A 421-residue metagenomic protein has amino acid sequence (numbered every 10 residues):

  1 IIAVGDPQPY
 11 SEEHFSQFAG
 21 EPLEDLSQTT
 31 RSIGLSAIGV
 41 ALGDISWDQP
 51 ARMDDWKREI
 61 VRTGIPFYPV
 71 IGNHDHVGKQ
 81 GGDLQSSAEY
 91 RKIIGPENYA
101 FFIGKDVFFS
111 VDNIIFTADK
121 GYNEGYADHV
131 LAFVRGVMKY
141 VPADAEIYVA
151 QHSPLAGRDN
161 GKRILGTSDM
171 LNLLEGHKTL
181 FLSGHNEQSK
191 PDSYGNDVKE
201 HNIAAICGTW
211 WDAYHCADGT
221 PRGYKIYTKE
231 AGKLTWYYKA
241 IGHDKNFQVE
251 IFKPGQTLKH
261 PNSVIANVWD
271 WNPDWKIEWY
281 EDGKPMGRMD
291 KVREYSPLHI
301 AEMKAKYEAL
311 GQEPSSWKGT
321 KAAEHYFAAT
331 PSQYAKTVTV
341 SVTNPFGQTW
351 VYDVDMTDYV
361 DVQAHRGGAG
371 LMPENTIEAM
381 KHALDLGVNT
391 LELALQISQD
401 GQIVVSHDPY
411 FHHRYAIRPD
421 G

Functional and structural regions predicted by a protein language model:
I1-D54: N-terminal active-site segment of His-dependent metallophosphoesterases
I1-P9, K105-I115, Y148-A150, V198-A204 (+1 more regions): Active-site-proximal beta-strand elements of phosphoester/diester hydrolases
D6, G43-D44, G72-N73, H152 (+2 more regions): Active-site glycine-centered loops adjacent to acidic/histidine catalytic or metal-binding residues that shape
L42, M138-D159: Short acidic, glycine-rich surface-loop motifs adjacent to enzyme active sites
P50-A143, K162-L182, N186-E230, L234-Y237: Extended active-site neighborhood of metal-dependent phosphoesterases/phosphodiesterases
V198-D282, E324-Q333, T337-V351: Binuclear metal-dependent phosphoesterase catalytic core
A266, D355-G421: Phosphate-group recognition and catalysis centered on beta-loop-alpha active-site segments
S296-A328: Aromatic sugar-binding surface patches on proteins that engage polysaccharides or sugar-phosphate polymers
